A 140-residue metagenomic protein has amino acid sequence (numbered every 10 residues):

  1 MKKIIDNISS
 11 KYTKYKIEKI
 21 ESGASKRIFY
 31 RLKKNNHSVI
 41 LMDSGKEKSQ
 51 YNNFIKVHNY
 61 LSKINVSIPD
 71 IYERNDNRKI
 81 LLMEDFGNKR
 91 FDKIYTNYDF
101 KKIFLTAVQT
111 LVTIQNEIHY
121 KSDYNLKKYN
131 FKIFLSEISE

Functional and structural regions predicted by a protein language model:
M1-T13: Short, non-transmembrane alpha-helical segments in secretory-pathway proteins
S10-K16, N53, I64: Short Pro/Gly-enriched beta-strand edge/turn motifs at strand-loop
Y12-K33: ATP-binding glycine-rich phosphate-binding loop
Y30-E137: ATP-binding pocket architecture of kinase catalytic cores
E140: Active-site activation/catalytic loop segments of kinase-like enzymes and analogous catalytic loops in related
